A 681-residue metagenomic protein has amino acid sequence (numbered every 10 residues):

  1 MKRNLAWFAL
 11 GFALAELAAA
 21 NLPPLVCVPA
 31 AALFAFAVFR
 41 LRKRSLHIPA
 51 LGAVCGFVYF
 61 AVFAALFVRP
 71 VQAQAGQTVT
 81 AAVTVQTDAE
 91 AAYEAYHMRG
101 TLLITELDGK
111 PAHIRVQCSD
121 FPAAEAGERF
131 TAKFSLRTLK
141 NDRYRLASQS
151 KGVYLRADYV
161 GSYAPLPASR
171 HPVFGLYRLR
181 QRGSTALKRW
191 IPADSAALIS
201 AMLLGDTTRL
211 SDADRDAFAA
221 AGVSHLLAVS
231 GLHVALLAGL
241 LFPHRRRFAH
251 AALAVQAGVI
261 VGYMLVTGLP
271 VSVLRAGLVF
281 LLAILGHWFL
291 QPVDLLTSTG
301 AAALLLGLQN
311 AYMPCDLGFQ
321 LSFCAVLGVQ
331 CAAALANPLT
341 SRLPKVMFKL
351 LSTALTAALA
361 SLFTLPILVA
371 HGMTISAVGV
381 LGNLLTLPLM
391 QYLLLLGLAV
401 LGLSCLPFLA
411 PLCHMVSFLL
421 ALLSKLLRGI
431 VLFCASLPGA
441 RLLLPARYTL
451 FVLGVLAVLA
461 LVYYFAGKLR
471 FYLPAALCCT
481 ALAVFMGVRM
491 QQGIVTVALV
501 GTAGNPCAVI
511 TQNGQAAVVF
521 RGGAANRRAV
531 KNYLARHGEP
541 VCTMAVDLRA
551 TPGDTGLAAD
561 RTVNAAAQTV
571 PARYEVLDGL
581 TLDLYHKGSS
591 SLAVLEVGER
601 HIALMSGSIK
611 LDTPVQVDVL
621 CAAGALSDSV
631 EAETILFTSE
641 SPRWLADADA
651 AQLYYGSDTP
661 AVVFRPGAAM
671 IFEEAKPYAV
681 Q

Functional and structural regions predicted by a protein language model:
M1-A73, R275, Y448-V452, Y463-L469 (+4 more regions): N-terminal leader/targeting segments
M1-R3, R40-I48, P243-A251, G286-T297 (+1 more regions): Membrane-helix interface "capping/anchor" motifs
A9-A13, P24, L269-L456, L461-Y464 (+1 more regions): Internal transmembrane alpha-helical bundles of multi-pass membrane proteins
L10, G152-G277, I284-L285: Aromatic-rich juxtamembrane segments at the membrane interface
Q72-D120, A132-K133, M490-G553, T562 (+1 more regions): Membrane-interface segments at or immediately adjacent to transmembrane helices that form the boundary between
A81-V85, A126-R143: Flexible glycine-rich surface loops and low-complexity tracts that mediate binding to linear polymers
T207, G307-C315, L432-A466, P474 (+3 more regions): Core dinuclear metal-dependent hydrolase active-site scaffold
V223-R247, P540-D560, N564, D618-V630 (+1 more regions): Di-metal (Zn2+ and/or Mg2+/Mn2+) metal-binding site signature of metallo-dependent hydrolases with the MBL/beta-CASP
